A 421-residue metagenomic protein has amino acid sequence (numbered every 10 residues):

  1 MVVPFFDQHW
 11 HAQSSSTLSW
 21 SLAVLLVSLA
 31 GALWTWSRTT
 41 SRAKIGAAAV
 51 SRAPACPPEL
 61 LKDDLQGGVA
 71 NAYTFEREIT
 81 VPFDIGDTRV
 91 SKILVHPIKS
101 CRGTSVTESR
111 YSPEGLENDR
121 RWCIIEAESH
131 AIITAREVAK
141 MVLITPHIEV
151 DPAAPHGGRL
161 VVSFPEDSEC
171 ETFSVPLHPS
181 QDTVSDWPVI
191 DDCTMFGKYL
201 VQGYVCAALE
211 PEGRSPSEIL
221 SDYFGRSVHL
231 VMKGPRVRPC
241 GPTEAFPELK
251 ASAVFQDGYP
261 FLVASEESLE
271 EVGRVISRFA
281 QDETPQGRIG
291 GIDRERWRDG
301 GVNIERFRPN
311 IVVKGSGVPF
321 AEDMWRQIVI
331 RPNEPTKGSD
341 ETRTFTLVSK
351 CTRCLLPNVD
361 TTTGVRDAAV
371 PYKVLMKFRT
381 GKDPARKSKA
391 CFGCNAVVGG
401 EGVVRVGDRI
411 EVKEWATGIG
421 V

Functional and structural regions predicted by a protein language model:
V2-V421: Metal-cofactor-dependent catalytic cores
